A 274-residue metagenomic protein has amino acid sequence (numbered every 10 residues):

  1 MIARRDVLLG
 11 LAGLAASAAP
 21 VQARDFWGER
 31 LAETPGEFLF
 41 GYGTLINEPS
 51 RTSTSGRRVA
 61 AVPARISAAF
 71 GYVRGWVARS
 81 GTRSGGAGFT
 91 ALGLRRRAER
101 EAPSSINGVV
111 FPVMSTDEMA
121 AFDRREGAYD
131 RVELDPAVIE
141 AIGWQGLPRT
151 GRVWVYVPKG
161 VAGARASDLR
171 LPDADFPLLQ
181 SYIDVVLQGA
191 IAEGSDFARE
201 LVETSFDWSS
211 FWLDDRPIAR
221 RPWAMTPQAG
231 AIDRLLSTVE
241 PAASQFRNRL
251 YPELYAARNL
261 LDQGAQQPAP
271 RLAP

Functional and structural regions predicted by a protein language model:
M1-I2: Secretory targeting signals
R5-D6, G75: Positively charged, low-complexity intrinsically disordered regions
D6-A23: N-terminal export signals
R24-P274: A glycine-rich, hydrophobic/aromatic-adjacent loop/helix-cap motif
